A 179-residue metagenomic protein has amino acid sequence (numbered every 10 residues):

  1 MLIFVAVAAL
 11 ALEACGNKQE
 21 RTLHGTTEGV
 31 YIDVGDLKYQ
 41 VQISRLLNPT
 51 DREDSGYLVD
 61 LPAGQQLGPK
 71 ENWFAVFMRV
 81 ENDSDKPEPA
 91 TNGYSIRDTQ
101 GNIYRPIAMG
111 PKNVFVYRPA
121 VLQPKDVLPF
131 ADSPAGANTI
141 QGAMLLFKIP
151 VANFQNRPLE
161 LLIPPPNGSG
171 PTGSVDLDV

Functional and structural regions predicted by a protein language model:
M1-E13: Sec-dependent bacterial lipoprotein signal peptides
C15-V179: Conserved functional micro-motifs across diverse proteins
